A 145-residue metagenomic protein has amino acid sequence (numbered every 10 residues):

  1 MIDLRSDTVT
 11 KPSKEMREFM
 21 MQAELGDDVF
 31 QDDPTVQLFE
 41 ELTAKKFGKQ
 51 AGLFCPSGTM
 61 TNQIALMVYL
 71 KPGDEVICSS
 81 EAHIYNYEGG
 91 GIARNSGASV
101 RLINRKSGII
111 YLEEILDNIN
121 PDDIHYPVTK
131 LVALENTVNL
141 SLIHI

Functional and structural regions predicted by a protein language model:
M1-R17: Polybasic, low-complexity association/targeting segments
D7, A23-D27, K46, P72 (+1 more regions): Change "in soluble alpha/beta enzymes" to "in soluble alpha/beta proteins
P12-G58, S80-E81, Y85-N86, G91: Conserved N-terminal alpha-helix of the aminotransferase class I/II PLP-enzyme fold
A23, T129-V138: Short beta-strands and strand-loop turn motifs
Q50-L70, I103-N104: Conserved core of the PLP fold type I
L70-K130: PLP-dependent aminotransferase-like
I143-I145: Conserved small/polar residues in nucleotide/adenosyl-binding loops
